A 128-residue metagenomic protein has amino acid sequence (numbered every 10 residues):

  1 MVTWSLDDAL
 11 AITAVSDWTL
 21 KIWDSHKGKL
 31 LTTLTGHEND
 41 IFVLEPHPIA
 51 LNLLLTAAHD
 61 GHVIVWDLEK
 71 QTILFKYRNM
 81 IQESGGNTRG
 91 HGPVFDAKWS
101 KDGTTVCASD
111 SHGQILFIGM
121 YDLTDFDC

Functional and structural regions predicted by a protein language model:
T3-D8, E45-L51, K98-G103: Loop/turn segments within WD40 beta-propeller blades
A14-D17, A57-D60, S109-S111: Conserved strand-to-loop turn within each blade of WD40 beta-propeller repeats
L20-W23, L44, V63-D67, I115-M120: WD40-repeat beta-propellers
K27-K29, K70-T72, D122: Short coil turn/linker residues within repeat-based beta-strand modules
K29-T32, L74-K76, F126: A structural motif specific to WD40 beta-propellers
T35-I41, N79-P93: WD40/WD-repeat beta-propeller blade N-cap
T88-F95, K101-T104, A108-C128: Eukaryote-biased recognition of long, low-complexity, charge-rich segments
